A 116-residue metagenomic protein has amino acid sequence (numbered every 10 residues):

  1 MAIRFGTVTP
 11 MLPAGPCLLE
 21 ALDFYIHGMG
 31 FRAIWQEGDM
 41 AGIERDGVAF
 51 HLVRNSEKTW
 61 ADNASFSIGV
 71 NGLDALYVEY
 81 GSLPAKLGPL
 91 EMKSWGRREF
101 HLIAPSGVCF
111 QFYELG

Functional and structural regions predicted by a protein language model:
M1-I3, Y77, G81-G116: Vicinal oxygen chelate
M1-L22, F66, G116: N-terminal beta-strand motif that seeds the catalytic metal site of vicinal oxygen chelate
I3-G6, K58-N63, K93-S94: Short glycine-enriched loop/turn motifs at secondary-structure junctions
H27-A33, P84-A85: Conserved acetyl-CoA-binding loop of GNAT-fold acetyltransferases
R32-A64, C109-E114: Conserved short beta-strand elements that form part of the metal-binding/catalytic scaffold of enzyme active sites
M40, A49, S67, L87 (+1 more regions): Short hydrophobic/aromatic beta-strand element in the GNAT-like acyltransferase core that lines or flanks the acyl-donor
D62, D74-E79: Short amphipathic alpha-helices within nucleic acid-binding modules
